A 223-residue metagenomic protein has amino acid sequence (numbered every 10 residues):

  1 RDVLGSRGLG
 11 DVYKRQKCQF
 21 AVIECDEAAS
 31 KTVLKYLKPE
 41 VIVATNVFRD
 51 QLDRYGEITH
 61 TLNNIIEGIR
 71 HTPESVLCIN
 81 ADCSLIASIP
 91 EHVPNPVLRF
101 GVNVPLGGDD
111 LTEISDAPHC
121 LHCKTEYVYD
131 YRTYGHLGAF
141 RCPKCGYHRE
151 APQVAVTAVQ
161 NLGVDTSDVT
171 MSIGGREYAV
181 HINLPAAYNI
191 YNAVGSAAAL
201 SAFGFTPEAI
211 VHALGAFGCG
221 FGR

Functional and structural regions predicted by a protein language model:
D2-Y13: Single conserved hydrophobic/aromatic residue that forms the stacking wall/gate of nucleotide- or nucleobase-binding
D11, K31, L121, V194-S201 (+1 more regions): Predominant activation on well-ordered alpha-helical scaffold segments within soluble catalytic domains
Q16-G135: Flexible active-site lid/hinge loop adjacent to a nucleotide/diphosphate and Mg2+-phosphate binding pocket
T112-P118, L184-G195, F221-G222: Short glycine/threonine-rich catalytic loop with a Thr-x-Gly-x-Asp
E113-A117, H136, Q160-D168: A short, compositionally biased
L121-H122, P143-Y147: Short, cysteine/histidine-rich loop/knuckle motifs that typically chelate Zn2+
Y147-Q153, A158-T166, I173, A199-R223: Gly/charged, well-structured mid-domain segments that form the phosphate/adenylate-handling core of ATP-dependent
T166, G174-I190, V194, A198-S201: Extended interfacial segments that mediate partner engagement and assembly in macromolecular machines
